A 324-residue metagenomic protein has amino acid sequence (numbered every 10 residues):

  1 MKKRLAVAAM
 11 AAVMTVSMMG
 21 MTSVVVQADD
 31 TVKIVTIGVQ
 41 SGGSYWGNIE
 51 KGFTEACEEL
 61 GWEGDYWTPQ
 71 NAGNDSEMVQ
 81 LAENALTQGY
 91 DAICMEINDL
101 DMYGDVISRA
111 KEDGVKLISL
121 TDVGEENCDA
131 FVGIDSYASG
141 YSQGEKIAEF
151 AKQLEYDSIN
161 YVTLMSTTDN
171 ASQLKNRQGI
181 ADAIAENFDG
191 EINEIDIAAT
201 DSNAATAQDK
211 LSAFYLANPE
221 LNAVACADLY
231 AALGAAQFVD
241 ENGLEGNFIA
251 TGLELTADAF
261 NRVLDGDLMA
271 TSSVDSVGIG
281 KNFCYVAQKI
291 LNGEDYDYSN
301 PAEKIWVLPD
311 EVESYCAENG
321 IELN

Functional and structural regions predicted by a protein language model:
M18-D30: Sec-dependent signal peptide cleavage junction
D30, L164-T168, S172, A183-N187 (+1 more regions): Hinge/cleft segment of the Venus flytrap/periplasmic-binding protein
K33-L60, D65-V79, E83, Q88-Y90 (+5 more regions): Extracytoplasmic "Venus flytrap"
Y45-W62, S139-K146, A171-E191, T206 (+3 more regions): Short, solvent-exposed amphipathic alpha-helices that sit in or adjacent to ligand/effector-binding or catalytic
M78, V132-I159, K175, A204-Q208 (+2 more regions): Hydrophobic alpha-helical segments within soluble ligand-binding/sensing domains
A82-E112, I180, D196-R262: Hydrophobic alpha-helical
D101-A138, N160, T256-L264, L268-M269 (+1 more regions): Flexible loop/hinge segments that line or gate small-molecule binding clefts
G124-E149, T163, T167, I197 (+1 more regions): Short beta-strand elements at the ligand-binding edges of bilobed clamshell
